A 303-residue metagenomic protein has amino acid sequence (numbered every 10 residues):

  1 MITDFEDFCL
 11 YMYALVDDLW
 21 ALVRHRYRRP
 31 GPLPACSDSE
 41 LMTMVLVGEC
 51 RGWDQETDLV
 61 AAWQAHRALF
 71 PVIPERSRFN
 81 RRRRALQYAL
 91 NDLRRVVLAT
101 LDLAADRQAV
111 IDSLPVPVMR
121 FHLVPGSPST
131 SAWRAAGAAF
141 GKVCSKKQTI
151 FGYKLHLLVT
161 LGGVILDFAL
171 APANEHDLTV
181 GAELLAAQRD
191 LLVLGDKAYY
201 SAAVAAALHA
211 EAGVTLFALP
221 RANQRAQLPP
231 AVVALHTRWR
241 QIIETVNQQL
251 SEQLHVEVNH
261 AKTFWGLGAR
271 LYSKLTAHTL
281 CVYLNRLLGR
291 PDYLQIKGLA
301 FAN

Functional and structural regions predicted by a protein language model:
M1-N303: Short alpha-helical elements
